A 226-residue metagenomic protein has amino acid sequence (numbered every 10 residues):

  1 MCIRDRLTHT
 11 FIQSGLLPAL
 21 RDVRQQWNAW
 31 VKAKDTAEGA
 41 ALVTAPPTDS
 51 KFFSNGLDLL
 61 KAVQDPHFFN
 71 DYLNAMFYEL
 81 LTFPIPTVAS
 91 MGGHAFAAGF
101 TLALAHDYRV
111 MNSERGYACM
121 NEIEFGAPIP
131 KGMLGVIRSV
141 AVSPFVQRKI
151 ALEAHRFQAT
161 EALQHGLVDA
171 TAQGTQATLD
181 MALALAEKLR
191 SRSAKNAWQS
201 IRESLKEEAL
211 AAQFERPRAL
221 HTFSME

Functional and structural regions predicted by a protein language model:
M1-V43: Conserved CoA-thioester-binding segment of acyl-CoA-metabolizing enzymes
K32, R218-E226: Eukaryotic N-terminal low-complexity, Ser/Thr- and Lys/Arg-rich leader segments that predominantly function as
P47-T82: Extended, non-globular alpha-helical segments
F52, Y78-F125: Glycine-rich beta-to-alpha active-site loop
L102-L104, A162, A182: Hydrophobic/aromatic residues within transmembrane alpha-helices of multi-pass small-molecule transporters
M111-G116, Q164-P217: C-terminal long alpha-helix characteristic of the crotonase
L134-V146: Hydrophobic, secondary-structure "cap" segments at the distal end of domains
V146-E153: Short helix- or helix-capping micro-motifs that position conserved polar/aromatic residues at function-defining sites
